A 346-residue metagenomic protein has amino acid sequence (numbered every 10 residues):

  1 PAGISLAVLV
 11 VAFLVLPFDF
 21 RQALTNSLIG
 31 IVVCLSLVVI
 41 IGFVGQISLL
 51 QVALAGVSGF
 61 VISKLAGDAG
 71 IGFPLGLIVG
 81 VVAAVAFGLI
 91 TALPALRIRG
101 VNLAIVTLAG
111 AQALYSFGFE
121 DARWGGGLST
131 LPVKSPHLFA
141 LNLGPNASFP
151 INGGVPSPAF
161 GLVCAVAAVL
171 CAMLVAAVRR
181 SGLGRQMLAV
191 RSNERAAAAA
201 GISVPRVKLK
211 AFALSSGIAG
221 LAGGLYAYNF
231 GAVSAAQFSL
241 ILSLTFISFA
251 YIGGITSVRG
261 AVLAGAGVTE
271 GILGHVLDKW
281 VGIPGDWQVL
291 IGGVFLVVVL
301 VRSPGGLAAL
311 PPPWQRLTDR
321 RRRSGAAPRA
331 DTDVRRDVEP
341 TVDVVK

Functional and structural regions predicted by a protein language model:
P1-K346: Transmembrane alpha-helices and adjacent helix-loop boundaries
